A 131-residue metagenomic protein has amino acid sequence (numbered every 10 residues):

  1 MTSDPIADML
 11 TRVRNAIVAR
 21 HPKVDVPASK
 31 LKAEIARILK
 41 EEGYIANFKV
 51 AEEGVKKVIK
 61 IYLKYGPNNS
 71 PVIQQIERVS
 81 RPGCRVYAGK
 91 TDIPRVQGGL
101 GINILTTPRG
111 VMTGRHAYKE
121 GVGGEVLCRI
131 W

Functional and structural regions predicted by a protein language model:
M1-W131: Core subunits and conserved enzymes of cellular information-processing and envelope-translocation systems across
